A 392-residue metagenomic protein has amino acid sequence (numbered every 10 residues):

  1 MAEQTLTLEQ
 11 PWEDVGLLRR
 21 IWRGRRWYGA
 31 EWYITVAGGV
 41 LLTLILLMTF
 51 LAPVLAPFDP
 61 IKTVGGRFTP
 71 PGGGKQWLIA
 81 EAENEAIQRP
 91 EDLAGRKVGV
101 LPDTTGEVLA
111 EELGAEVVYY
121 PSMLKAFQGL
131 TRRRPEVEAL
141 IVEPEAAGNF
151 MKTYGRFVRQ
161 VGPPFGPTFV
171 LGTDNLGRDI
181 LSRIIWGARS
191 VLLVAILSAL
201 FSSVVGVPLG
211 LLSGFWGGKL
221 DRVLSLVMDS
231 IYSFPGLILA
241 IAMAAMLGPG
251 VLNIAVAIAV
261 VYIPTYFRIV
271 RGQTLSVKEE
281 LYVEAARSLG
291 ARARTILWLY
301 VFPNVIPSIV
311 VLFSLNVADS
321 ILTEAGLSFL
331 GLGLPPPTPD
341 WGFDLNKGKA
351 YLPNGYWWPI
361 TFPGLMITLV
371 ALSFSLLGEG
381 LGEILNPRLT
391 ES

Functional and structural regions predicted by a protein language model:
M1-W77, A94-K97, D103, V108 (+11 more regions): Gly/Trp-centered helix-boundary motif
A80-A82, L101, A244, G248: Residue-level recognition of the GNAT/N-acetyltransferase active site
E81-K97: Flexible hinge/capping segments at coil-to-helix
A82-E85, D103-T104, M123, P144-A146: Solvent-exposed coil/turn segments that connect beta secondary-structure elements in extracytoplasmic/periplasmic
E85, V118-R132: Short helix-initiation/N-cap motifs at beta->coil->alpha
E111-G114, M151, R271-T274: Short, flexible helix/strand-to-coil boundary loops that buttress conserved ligand/catalytic motifs in alpha/beta
L113-Y119, R156-F157: Active-site regions of enzymes building and remodeling cell-envelope glycoconjugates
N175-S392: Alpha-helical transmembrane segments of integral membrane proteins, especially multi-pass inner/plasma-membrane
